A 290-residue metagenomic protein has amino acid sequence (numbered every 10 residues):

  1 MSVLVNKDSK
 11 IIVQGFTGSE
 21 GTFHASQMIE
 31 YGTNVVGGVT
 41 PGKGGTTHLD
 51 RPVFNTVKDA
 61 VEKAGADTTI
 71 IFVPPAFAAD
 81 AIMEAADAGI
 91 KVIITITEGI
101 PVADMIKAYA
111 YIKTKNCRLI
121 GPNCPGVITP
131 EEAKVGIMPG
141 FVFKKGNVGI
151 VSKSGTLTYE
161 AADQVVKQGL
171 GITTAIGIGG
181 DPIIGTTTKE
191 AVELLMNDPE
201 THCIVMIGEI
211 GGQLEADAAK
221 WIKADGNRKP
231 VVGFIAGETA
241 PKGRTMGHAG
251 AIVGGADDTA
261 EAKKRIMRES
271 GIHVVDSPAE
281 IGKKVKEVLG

Functional and structural regions predicted by a protein language model:
M1-G290: Catalytic-core regions of core metabolic enzymes, especially those transforming organic acids/acyl-group intermediates
